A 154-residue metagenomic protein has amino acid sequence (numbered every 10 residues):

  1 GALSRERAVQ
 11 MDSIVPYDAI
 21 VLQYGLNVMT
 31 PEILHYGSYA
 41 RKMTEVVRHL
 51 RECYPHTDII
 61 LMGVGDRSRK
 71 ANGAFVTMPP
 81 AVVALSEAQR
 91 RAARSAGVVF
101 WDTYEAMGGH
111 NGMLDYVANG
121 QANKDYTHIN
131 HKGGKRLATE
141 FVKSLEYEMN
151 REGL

Functional and structural regions predicted by a protein language model:
G1-K42, E52, K70, H128: Conserved SGNH/GDSL esterase-like catalytic core that processes O-acyl groups on lipids and polysaccharides
R7, I14, T30, I60 (+2 more regions): Extended interaction regions within the primary functional domain
Q10-Y17, P55-H56, D102-G109: Short, functional N-terminal and low-complexity linear motifs
D18-Q23, D58-G63, V99-T103, H128: Structural recognition of the beta-strand scaffold that forms the well-ordered cores of secreted hydrolase catalytic
Q23-N27, H49-A84: Active-site segments of SGNH/GDSL-like serine hydrolases that catalyze O-acetyl group transfer/hydrolysis on lipids
H35, H49, H56, H110 (+1 more regions): Histidine (H) residue identity feature
M43-R48, S86, R90: Generic structural signal for well-ordered alpha-helices, preferentially at hydrophobic/aromatic core positions
D66-L154: Catalytic His-Asp segment of secreted/periplasmic serine-dependent ester chemistry enzymes
